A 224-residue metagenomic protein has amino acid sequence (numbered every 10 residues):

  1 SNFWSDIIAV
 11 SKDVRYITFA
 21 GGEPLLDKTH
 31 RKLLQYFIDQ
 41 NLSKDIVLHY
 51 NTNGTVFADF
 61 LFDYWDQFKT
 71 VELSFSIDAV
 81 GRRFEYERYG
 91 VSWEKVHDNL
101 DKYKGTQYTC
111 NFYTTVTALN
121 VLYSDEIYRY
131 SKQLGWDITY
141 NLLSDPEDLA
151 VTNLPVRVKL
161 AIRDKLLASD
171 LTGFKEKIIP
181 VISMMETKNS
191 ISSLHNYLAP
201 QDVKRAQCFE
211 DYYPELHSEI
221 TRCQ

Functional and structural regions predicted by a protein language model:
S1, S11-T29, Q40-A58, D66-D98 (+2 more regions): Core AdoMet radical
S5-V10, Y36-Q40, D63-Y64, N99-T106 (+1 more regions): A generic secondary-structure signal
R31-Q35, A58-W65, Y123-D125: Distinct, well-ordered alpha-helical segments
H49, K69-S74, S92-R222: Conserved C-terminal portion of the radical SAM core fold that forms the substrate/S-adenosylmethionine-binding
